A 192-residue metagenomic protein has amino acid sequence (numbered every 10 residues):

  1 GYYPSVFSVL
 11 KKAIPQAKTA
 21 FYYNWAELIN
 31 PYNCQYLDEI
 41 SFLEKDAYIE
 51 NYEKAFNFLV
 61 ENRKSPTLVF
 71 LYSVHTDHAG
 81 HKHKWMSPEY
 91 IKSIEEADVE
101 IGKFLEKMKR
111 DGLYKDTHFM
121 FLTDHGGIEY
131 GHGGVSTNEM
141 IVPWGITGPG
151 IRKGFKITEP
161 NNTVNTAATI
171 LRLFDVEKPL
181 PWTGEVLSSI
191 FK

Functional and structural regions predicted by a protein language model:
G1-P4, K45-I49, P88-D98, I157-V164 (+1 more regions): Soluble non-cytosolic domains of exported or imported proteins
G1-R63, T166, R172, E185-I190: Active-site-proximal alpha/beta segments of enzymes that process anionic O-linked groups
V9, S41-K45, K84-I94, R152-E159 (+1 more regions): Second-shell loop/turn segments in exported
A13-A20, R63-V69, L113-F119, P149: Loop/turn elements at helix/coil->beta-strand transitions in domains of secreted/extracellular proteins
A17, W25-I29, V74-A79, H125-E129 (+1 more regions): Solvent-exposed loop/turn segments at secondary-structure junctions within structured extracellular/periplasmic domains
A26-I40, E53-V99, K103: Active-site His/acidic residue clusters
E96-T137, I170: Metal-dependent active-site segment of extracytoplasmic phospho-/sulfohydrolases and closely related
V135-E177, S188: Substrate-binding rim/cap in mid-to-C-terminal beta-strand-loop elements of soluble/periplasmic
